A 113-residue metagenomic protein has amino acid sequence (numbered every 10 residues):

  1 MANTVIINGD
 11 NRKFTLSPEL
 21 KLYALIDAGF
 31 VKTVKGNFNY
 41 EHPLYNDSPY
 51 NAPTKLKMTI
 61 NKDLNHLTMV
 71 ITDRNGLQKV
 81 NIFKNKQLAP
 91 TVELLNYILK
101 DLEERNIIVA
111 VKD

Functional and structural regions predicted by a protein language model:
M1, N61-D63, M69: Short, composition-biased local secondary-structure segments
M1-A28, A110-D113: Terminal, regulation- and interaction-focused segments at domain boundaries
N3-I7, L22, F38-Y40, V80 (+1 more regions): Generic, low-specificity signal for short hydrophobic/alpha-helical stretches with a mild N-terminal bias, encompassing
T4, F14-L16, L44, P53-T59 (+3 more regions): Terminus-proximal functional modules
G9, M69-D113: Intrinsically disordered, low-complexity regulatory regions enriched in serine/threonine/proline and acidic residues
E19-L64: Ser/Thr-rich, low-complexity intrinsically disordered terminal regions
